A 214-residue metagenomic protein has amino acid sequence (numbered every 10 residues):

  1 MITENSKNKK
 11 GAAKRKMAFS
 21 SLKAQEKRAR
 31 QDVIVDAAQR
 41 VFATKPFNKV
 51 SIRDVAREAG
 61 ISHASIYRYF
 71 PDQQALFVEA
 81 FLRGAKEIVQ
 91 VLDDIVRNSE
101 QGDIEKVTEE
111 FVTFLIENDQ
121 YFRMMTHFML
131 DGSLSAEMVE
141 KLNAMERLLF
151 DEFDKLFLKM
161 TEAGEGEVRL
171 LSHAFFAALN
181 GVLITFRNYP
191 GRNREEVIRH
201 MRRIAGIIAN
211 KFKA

Functional and structural regions predicted by a protein language model:
M1-A29, A214: N-terminal intrinsically disordered/low-complexity leader segments
K27-A38, V55, A80-I88, F153: Generic hydrophobic, amphipathic alpha-helix propensity
V33, A37, V41-A75, E79: Helix-turn-helix
D36, Q101-D119, R123, R169 (+4 more regions): Amphipathic alpha-helical segments that line or abut small-molecule/effector binding pockets and mediate allosteric
A80-V107, F153: Amphipathic alpha-helical linker/stalk segments
K86-D94, A136-E162, R169-H173, R199-R202 (+1 more regions): Amphipathic alpha-helical packing segments from all-alpha helical-bundle domains
T113-D151, N188: Short secondary-structure transition hinges
F114-E117, H127, K155, S172-R194 (+1 more regions): Amphipathic C-terminal alpha-helical segment
